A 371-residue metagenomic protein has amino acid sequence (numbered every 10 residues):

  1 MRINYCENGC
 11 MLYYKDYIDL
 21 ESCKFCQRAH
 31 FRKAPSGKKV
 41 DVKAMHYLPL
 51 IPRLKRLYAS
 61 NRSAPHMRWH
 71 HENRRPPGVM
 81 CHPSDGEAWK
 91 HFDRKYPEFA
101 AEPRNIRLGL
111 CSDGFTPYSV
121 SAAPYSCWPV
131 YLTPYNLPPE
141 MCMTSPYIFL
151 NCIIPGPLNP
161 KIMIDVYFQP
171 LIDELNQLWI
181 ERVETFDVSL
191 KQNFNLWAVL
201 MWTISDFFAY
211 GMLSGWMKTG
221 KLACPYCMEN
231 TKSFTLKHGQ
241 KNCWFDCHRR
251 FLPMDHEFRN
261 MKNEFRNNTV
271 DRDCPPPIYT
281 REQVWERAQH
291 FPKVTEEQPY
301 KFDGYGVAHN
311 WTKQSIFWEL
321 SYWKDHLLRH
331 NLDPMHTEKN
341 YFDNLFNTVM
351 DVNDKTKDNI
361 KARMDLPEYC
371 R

Functional and structural regions predicted by a protein language model:
M1-R371: Domain-level cores of phosphate- or acyl-group-handling catalytic modules
